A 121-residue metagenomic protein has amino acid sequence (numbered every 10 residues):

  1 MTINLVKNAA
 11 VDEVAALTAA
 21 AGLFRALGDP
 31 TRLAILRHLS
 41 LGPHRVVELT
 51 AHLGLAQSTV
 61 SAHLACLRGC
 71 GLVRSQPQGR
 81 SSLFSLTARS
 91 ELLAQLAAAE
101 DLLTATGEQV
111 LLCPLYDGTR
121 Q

Functional and structural regions predicted by a protein language model:
M1-A19, R37, A88-Q121: Amphipathic alpha-helical dimerization/coiled-coil segments that flank or bridge DNA-binding/regulatory modules
T18-T59, Q78-E91: N-terminal helix-turn-helix DNA-binding core of bacterial DNA-binding proteins
P43-H44, R68, E100: Residue-level detector of secondary-structure transition/capping positions
A51, R68-G69: Alpha-helical residues within the helix-turn-helix
L55-Q57, C70, C113-Y116: Juxtamembrane/interface motifs at transmembrane-helix termini
H63: Residues within the DNA-recognition helix of helix-turn-helix
